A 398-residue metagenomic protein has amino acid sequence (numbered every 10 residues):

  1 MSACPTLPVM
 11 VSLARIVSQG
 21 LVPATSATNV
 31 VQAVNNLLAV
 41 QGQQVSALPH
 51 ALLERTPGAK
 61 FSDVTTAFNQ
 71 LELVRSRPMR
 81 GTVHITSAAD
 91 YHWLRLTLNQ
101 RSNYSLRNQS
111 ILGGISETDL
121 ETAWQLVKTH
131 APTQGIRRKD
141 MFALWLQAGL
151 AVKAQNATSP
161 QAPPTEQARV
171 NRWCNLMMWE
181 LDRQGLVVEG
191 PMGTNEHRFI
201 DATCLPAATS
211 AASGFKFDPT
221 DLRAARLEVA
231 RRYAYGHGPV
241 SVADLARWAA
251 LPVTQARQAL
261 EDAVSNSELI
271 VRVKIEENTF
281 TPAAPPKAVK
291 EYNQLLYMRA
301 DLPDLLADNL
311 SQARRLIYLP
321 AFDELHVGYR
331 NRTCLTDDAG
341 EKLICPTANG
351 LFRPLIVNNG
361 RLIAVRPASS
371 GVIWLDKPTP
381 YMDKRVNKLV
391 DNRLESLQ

Functional and structural regions predicted by a protein language model:
S2-P163, V170, D338-A339, I356: Phosphate-backbone binding and catalysis cores of DNA-processing enzymes
N69-P78, T82-V83, D182-M192, S265-E277 (+1 more regions): A short, conserved structural fragment
I85-Y91, G193-T220, N278-A307: Short, cationic-aromatic polyanion-contact patches
R95-S110, T203-E228, A307-S311, R315-I317: Short, amphipathic alpha-helical interaction segments positioned at domain boundaries
P160-A259: Loop-centered beta-sheet repeat module
A243, E261-S265, T279: Long, charge-rich, low-complexity alpha-helical segments
E268-K342: Non-catalytic regulatory appendages
R332, D338-Q398: Glycine-rich, small/acidic residue-mixed loop/short-helix segments
